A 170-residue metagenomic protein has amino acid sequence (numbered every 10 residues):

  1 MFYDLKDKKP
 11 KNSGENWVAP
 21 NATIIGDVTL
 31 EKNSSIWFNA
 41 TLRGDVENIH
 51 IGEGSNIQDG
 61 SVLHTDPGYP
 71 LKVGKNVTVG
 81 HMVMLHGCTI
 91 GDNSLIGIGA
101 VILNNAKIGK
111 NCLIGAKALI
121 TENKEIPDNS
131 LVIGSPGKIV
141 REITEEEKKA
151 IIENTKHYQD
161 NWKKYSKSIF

Functional and structural regions predicted by a protein language model:
L5-K6, P10-P127, L131-V132, G137-I139: Structural signal for interior beta-strand "rungs" in well-ordered beta-sheet cores of soluble enzyme domains
G68, T144-E145: Short, solvent-exposed loop/turn segments at secondary-structure boundaries
V140, E146-A150: Adenosine-phosphate binding glycine-rich loop
T155-F170: Charged phosphate-binding loop/patch that engages nucleotide di/tri-phosphates or the phosphate backbone of nucleic
